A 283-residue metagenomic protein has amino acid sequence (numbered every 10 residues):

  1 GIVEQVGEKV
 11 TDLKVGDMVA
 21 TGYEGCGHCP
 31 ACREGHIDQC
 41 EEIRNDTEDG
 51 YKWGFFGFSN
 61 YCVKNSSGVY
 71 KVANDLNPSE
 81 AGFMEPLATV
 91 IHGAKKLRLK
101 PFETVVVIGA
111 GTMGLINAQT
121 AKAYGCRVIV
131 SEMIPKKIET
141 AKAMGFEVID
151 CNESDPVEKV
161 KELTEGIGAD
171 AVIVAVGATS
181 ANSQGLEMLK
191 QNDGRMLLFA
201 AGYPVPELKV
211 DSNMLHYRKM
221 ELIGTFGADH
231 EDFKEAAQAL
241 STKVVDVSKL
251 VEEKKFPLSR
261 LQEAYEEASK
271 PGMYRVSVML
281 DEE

Functional and structural regions predicted by a protein language model:
G1-R33, A73-D75: Glycine-rich beta-strand-centered segment in the early N-terminal region that forms part of a ligand/cofactor-binding
H28-I108: NAD(P)H dinucleotide-binding glycine-rich loop of Rossmann-like/cofactor-binding domains, especially the beta1-alpha1
N74-S154: Mid-domain Rossmann-like dinucleotide-binding core that forms the NAD(H)/NADP(H) cofactor-binding site
L97, E139, M144-M220, Q262 (+1 more regions): Glycine-rich cofactor phosphate-binding loops and adjacent beta1-alpha1 units of small-molecule cofactor enzyme domains
S183-E187, H230-E283: C-terminal hydrophobic helical "lid"/dimerization subdomain of Rossmann-like NAD(P)H-dependent oxidoreductases
G194-R195, K209-L250: Rossmann-fold dehydrogenase core element
